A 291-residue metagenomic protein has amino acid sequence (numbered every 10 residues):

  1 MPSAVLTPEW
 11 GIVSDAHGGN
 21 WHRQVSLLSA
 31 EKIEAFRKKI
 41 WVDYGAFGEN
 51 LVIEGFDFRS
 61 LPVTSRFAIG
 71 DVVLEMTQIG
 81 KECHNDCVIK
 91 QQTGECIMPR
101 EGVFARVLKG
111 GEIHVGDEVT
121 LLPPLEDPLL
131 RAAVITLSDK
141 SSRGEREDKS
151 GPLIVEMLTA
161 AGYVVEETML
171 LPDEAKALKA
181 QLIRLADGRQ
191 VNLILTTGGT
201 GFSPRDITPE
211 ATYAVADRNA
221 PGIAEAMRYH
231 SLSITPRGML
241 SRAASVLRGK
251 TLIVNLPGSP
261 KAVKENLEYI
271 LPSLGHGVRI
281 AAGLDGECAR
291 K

Functional and structural regions predicted by a protein language model:
M1-V73, Q78-G80, E112: Electropositive, beta-rich accessory/interaction domains or terminal extensions that provide binding surfaces
H17-G19, C96-P99, L125-P128, D187 (+3 more regions): Solvent-exposed alpha-helices and their adjacent loops that cap or buttress functional pockets in soluble metabolic
I40-N50, C87-G102: Short, basic/aromatic beta-hairpin or loop at an interaction surface
E75-D86, P123-R131: Short, Lys/Arg- and Gly-enriched loop/turn segments at beta-strand edges
P99-L125: Well-ordered alpha/beta subsegment
D127-D173, A177: Glycine-rich phosphate/diphosphate-binding loop of Rossmann-like nucleotide-binding domains
M157-T159, V165-T196, G201-V215: N-terminal small/polar loop signature for handling phosphorylated ligands or for N-terminal nucleophile
T208-K291: Proline/glycine-rich low-complexity loops and linkers
